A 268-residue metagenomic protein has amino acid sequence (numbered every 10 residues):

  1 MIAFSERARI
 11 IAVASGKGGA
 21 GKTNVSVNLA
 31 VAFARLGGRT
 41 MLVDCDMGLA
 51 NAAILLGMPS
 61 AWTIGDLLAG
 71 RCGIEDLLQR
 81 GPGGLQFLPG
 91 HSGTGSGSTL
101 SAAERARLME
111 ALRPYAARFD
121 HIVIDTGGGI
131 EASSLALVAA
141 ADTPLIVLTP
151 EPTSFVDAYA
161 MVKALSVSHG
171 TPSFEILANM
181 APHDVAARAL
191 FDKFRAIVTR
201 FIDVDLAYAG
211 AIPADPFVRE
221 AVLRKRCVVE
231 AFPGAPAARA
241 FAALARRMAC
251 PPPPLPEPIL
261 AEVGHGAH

Functional and structural regions predicted by a protein language model:
M1-A20, N24, V31-G38, C72-D76: Extreme N-terminal, non-catalytic leader segments that precede Walker-type/kinase nucleotide-binding cores
M1-I10, C250-H268: Acidic-aromatic/histidine active-site loop/patch
G16, T149-P150, F174-A189, A211-V218: G-domain G4 guanine-recognition motif of GTPases
A34, V138, S166: Gly/Ala-rich phosphate-binding loop of Rossmann-like dinucleotide-binding domains, activating on the conserved
L42-A117, F217-C227: P-loop/Walker-type NTP enzyme "switch/lid" segment
P114-A117, E131-T153: Inter-motif core of Ras-like GTPase G domains
F155-G170: Conserved C-terminal guanine-recognition region of P-loop GTPase G domains, centered on the G4
F201-V229, F241: Beta-strand-loop-alpha "switch" segments that mediate conformational coupling across diverse proteins
